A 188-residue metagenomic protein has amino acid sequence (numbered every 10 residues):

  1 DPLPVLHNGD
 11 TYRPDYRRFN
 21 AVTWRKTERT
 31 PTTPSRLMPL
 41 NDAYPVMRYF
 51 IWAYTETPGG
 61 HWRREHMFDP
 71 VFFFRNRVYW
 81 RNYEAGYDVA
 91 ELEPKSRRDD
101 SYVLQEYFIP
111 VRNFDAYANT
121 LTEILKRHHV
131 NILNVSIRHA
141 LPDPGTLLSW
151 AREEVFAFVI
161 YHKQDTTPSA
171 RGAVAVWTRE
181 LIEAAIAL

Functional and structural regions predicted by a protein language model:
D1-L188: Noncatalytic alpha-helical scaffold of FAD-dependent oxidoreductases
